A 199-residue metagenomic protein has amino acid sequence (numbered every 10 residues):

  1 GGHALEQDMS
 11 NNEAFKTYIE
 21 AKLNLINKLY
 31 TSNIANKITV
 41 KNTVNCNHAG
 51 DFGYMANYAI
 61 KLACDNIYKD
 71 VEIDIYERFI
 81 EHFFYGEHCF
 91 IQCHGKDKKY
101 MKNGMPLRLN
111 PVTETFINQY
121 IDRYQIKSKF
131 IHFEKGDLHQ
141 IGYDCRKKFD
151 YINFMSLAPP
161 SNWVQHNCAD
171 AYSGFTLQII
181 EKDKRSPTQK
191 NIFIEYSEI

Functional and structural regions predicted by a protein language model:
G1-N66: Core catalytic region of metal-dependent phosphoesterases/phosphodiesterases, especially metallo-beta-lactamase-like
N11, T31-I34, K41-N47, F175 (+1 more regions): Charge-rich, low-complexity terminal tails
K61, E72-E77, G86-I91, K96-Y196: Conserved beta-sheet core of the metallophosphoesterase superfamily
